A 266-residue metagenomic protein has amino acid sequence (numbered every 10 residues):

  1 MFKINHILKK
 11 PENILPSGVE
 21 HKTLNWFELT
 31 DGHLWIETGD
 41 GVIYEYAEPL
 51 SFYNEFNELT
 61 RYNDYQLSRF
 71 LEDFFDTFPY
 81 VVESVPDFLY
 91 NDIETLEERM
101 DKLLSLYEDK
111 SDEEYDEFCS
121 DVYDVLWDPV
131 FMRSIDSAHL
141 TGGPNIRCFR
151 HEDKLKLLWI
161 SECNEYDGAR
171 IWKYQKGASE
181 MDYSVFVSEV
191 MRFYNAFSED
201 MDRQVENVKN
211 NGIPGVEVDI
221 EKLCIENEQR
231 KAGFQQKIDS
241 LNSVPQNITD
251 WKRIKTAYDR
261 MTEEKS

Functional and structural regions predicted by a protein language model:
M1-S266: Preference for intrinsically disordered or flexible, low-complexity segments and adjacent hinge/connector residues
